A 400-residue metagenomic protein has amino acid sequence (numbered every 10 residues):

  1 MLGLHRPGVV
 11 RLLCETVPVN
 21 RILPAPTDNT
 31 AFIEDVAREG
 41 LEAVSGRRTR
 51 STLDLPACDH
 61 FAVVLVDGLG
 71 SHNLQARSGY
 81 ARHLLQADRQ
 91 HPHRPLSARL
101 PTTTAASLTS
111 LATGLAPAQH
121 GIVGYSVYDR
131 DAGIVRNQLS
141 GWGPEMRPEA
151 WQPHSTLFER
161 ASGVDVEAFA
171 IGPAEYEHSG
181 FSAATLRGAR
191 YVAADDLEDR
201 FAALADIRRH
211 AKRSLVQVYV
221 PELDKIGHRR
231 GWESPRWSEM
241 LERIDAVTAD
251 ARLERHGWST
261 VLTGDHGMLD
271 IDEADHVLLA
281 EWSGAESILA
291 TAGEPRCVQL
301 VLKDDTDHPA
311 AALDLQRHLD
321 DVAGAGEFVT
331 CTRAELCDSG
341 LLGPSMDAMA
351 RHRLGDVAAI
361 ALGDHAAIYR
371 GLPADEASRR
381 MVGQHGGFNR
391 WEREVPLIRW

Functional and structural regions predicted by a protein language model:
G3-W400: Feature captures the catalytic ectodomains and active-site-proximal regions of enzymes that hydrolyze or transfer
